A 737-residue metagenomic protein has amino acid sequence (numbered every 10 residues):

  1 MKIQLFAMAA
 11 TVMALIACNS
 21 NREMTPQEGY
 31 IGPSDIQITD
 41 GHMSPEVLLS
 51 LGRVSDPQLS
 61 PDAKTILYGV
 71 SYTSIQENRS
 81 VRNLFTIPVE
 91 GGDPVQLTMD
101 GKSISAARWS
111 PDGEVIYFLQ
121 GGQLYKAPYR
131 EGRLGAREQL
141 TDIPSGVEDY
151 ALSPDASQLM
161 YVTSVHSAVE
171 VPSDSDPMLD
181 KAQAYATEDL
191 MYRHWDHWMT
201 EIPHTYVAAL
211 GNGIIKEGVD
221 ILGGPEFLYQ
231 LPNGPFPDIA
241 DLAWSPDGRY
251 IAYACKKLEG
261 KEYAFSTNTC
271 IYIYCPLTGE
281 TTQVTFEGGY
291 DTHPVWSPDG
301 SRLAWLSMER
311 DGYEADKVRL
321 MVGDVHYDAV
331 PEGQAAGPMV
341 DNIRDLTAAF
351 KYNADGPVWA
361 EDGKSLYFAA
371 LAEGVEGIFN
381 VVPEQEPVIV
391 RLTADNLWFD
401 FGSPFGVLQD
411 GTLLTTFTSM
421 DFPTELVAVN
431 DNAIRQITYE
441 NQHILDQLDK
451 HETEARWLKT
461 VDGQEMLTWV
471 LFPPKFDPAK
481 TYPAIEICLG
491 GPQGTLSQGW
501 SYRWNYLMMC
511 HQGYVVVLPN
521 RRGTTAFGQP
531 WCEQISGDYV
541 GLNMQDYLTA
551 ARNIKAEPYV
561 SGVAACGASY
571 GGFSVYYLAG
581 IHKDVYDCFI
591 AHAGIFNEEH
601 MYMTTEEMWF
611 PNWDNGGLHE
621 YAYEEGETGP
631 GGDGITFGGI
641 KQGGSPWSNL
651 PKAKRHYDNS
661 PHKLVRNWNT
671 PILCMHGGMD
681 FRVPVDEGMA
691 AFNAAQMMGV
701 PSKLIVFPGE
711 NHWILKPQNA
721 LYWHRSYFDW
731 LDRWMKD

Functional and structural regions predicted by a protein language model:
I16-A17: C-terminal motif of bacterial Sec signal peptides marking the signal peptidase cleavage site
M24-I31, D35, V81-R82, S164-G224 (+7 more regions): Predominantly five- to eight-bladed beta-propeller fold
L51-I66, G101-I116, P144-L159, Y192-T205 (+11 more regions): Conserved beta-propeller blade repeats
D56-Q58, M160-V162, Y185-A186, M191-L210 (+8 more regions): Non-catalytic accessory segments flanking enzyme active sites
Y72-Q76, H166-V169, L258-K261, E309-Y313 (+2 more regions): Short glycine/acidic-enriched loop and turn motifs that connect beta-strands
P88-G92, P128-R133, L210-G213, C275-G279 (+3 more regions): Short loop/turn segments that connect beta-strands within beta-propeller blades
E440-G562, A568-S569, M603: Cap/lid segment of the alpha/beta-hydrolase catalytic domain
C510, L518-D737: Active-site-proximal cap/loop segments of hydrolase catalytic domains
